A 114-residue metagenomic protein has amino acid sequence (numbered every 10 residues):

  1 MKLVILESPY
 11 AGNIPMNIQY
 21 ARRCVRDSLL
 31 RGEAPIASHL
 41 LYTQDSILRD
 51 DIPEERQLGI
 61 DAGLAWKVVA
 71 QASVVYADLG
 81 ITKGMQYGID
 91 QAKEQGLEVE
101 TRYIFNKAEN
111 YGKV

Functional and structural regions predicted by a protein language model:
M1-V114: Catalytic phosphate/metal-binding cores of nucleic-acid and nucleotide-processing enzymes, i.e., regions that mediate
